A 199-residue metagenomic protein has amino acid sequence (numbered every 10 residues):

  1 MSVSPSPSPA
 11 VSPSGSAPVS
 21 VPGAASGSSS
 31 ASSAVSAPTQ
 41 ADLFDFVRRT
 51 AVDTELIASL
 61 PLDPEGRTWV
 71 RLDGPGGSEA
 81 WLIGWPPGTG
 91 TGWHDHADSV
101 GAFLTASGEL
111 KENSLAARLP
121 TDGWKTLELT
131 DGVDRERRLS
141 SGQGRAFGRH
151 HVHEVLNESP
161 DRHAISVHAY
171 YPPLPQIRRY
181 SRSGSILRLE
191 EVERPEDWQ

Functional and structural regions predicted by a protein language model:
V3-S36, T121: Intrinsically disordered, low-complexity terminal tails and inter-domain linkers enriched for S/T/G/P/D/E
S59-P87: A short glycine-rich, His/Asp/Glu-containing loop-to-beta-strand
W81-H96, G148-H150: Conserved short histidine dyad/triad with adjacent acidic residue
P87, D98-A117: Glycine- and acidic-residue-biased ligand/ion/polar-headgroup-sensing regions
G92-H94, E112-N113, R137, F147 (+1 more regions): Short beta-strand His + acidic residue motifs that chelate non-heme Fe in jelly-roll/DSBH and cupin folds
A102, A117-H153, V192: Short acidic-glycine-tyrosine-enriched beta hairpin
A102, D161-Q176: A short hydrophobic beta-strand segment most commonly corresponding to one strand of the jelly-roll/cupin
R178-Q199: C-terminal edge-of-domain segments
